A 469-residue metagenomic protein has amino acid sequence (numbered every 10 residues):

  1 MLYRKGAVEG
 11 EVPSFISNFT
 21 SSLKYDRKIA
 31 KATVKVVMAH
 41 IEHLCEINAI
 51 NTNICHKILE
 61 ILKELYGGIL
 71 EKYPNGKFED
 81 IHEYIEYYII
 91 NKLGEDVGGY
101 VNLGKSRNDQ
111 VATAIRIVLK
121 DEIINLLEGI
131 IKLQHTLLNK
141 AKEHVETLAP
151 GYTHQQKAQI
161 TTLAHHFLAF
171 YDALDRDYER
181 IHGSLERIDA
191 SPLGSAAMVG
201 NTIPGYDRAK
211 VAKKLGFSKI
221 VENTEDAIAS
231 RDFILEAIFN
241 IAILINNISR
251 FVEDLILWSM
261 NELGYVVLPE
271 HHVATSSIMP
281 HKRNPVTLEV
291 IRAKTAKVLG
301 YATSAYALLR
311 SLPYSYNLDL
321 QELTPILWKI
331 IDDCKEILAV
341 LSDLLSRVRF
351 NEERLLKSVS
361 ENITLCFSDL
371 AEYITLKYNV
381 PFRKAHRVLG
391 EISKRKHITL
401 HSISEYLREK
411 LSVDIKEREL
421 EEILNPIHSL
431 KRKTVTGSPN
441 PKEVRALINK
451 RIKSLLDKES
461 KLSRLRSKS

Functional and structural regions predicted by a protein language model:
M1-S191, A197-G200, G205-R208, H272-T275 (+4 more regions): A helix-coil-helix interface module used to build multimeric assemblies and to scaffold catalytic/cofactor sites
M1-V36, V97, M279-S469: Glycine-rich cofactor/substrate-binding loops
H40, L44, I61-G68, Y88 (+18 more regions): Generic, well-ordered alpha-helical scaffold segments in large soluble proteins
H40-I50, V118, H165, F233-I243 (+1 more regions): Short, well-ordered beta-strand elements within core beta-sheets of diverse protein domains
K57-I58, E225, V388: Residue-level "edge-of-site" marker
G98, E146-A149, I220, G264 (+2 more regions): Secondary-structure boundary/capping residues
I115-I123, L127-E128, K142, Q156-S311 (+3 more regions): Charged, flexible cofactor/metal-binding loops and thiol motifs
